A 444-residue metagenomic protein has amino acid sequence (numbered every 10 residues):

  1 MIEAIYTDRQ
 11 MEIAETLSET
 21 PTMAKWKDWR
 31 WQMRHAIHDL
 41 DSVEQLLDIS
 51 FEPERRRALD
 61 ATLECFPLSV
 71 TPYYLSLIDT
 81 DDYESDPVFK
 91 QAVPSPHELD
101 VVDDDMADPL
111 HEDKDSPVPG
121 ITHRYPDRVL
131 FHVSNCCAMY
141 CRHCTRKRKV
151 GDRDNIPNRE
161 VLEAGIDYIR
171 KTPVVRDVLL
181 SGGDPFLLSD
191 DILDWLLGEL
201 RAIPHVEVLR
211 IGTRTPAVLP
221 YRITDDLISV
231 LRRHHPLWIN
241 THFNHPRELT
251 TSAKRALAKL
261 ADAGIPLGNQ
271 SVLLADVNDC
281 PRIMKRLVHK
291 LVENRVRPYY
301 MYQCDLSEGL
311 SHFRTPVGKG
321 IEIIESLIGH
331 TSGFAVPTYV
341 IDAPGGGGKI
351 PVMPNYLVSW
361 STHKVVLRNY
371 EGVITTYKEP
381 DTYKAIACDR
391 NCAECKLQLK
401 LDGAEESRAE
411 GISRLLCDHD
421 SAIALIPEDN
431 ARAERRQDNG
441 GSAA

Functional and structural regions predicted by a protein language model:
M1-H123: Flexible, acidic/Gly-rich N-terminal and inter-domain linker regions that tether and position cofactor-handling modules
Y74, C141, Y299: Conserved, mostly hydrophobic/aromatic
V93, D105-H132, R142-P236, A443: Conserved Radical SAM active-site core
C136-Y140: Short pre-active-site segment immediately N-terminal to redox-active cysteine/selenocysteine motifs in thiol-based
E163-P173, F186-T331: Conserved AdoMet/S-adenosylmethionine-binding subsite of the radical SAM
I324-G411: C-terminal accessory regions of radical SAM enzymes
N391-A444: C-terminal non-catalytic accessory extensions
